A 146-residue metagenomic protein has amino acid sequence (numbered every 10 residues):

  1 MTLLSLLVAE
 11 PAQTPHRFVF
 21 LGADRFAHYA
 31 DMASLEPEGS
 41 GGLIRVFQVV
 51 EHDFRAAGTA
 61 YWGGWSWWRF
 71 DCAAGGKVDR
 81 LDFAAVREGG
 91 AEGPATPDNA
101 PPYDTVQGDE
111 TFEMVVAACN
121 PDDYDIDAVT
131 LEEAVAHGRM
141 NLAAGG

Functional and structural regions predicted by a protein language model:
M1-L6: Bacterial N-terminal signal peptides
V8-W65, D71-G146: N-terminal secretory-pathway/extracellular module detecting exported/lumenal segments and adjacent signal-anchor/first
